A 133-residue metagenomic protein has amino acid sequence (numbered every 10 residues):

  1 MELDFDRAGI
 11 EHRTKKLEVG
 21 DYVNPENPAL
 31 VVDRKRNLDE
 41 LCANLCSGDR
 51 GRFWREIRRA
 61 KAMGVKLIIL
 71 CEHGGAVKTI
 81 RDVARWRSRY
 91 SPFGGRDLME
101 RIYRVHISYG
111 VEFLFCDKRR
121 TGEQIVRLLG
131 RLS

Functional and structural regions predicted by a protein language model:
M1-N27, E40-S133: Non-catalytic C-terminal interaction segments of nucleic acid-processing enzymes
L30-R36: Conserved catalytic cores of phosphodiester-cleaving nucleases, focusing on short active-site segments
